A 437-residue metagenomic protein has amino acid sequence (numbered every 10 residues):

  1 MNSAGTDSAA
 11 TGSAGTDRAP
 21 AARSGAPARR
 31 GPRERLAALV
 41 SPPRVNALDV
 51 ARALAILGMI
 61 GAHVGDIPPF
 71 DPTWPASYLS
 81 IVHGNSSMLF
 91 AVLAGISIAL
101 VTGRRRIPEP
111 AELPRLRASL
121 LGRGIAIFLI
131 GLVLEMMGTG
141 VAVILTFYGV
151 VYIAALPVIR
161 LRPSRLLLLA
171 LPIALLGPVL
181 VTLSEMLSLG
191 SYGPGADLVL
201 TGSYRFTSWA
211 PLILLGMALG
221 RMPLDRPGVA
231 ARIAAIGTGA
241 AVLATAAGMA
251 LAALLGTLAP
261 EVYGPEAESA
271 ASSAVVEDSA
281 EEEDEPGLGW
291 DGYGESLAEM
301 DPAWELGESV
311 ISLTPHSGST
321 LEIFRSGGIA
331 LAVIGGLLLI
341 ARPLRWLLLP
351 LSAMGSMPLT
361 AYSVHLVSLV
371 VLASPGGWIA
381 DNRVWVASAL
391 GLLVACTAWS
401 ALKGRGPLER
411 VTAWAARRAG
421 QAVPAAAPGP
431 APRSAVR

Functional and structural regions predicted by a protein language model:
N2-A10, G15-R437: Alpha-helical transmembrane segments and their immediate juxtamembrane cytosolic regions
